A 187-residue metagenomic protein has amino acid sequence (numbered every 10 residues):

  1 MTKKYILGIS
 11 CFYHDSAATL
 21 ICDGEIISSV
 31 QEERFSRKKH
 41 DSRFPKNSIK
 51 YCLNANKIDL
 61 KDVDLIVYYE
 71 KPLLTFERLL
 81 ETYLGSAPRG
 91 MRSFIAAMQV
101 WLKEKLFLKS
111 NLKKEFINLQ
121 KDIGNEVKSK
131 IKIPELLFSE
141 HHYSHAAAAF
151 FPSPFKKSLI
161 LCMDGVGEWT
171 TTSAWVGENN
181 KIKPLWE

Functional and structural regions predicted by a protein language model:
M1-E187: Short acidic/glycine-rich loops and adjacent helix/strand connectors that line catalytic pockets where negatively
